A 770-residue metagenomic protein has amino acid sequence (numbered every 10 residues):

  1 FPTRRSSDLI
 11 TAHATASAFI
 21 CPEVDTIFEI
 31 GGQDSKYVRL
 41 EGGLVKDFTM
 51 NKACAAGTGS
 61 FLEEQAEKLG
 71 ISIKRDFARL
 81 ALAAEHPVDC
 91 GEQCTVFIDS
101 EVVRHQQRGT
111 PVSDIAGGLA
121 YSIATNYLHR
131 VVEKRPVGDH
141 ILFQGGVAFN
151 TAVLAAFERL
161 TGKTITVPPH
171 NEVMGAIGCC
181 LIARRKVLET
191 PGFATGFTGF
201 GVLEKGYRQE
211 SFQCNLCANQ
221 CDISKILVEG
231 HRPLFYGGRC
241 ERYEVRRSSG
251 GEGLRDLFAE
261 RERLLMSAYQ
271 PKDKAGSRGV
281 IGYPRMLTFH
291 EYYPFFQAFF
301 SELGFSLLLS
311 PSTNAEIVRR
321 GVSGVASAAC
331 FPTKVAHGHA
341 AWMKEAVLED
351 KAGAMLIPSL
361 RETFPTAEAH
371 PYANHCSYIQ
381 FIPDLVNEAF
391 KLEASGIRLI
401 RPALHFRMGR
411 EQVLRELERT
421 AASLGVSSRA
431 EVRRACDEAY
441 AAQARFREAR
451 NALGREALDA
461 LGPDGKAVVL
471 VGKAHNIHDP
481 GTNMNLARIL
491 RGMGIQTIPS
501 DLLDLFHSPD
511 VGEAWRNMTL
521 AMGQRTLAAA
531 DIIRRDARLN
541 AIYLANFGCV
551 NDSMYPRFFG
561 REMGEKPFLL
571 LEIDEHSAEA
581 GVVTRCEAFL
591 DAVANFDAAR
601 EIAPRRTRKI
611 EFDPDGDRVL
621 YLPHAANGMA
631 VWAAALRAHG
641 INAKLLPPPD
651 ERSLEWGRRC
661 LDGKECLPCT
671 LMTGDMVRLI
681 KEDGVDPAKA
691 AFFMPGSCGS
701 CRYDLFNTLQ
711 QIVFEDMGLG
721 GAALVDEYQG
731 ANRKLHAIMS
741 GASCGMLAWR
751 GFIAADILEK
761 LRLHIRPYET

Functional and structural regions predicted by a protein language model:
F1-S6: Short, small-residue-biased leader/transition segments that mark boundaries at the very start of proteins
A14, G32-V38, D47, N126-Y127 (+3 more regions): Short glycine/serine/threonine-rich phosphate/pyrophosphate-binding segments that cradle anionic phosphate groups
S17-E23, R39-G42, K68-L69, L181-R185 (+2 more regions): Alpha-helix C-terminal capping segments
V24-L44, Q213-L227: Gly/Thr-rich phosphate-binding beta-strand-loop-beta motif of the actin/hexokinase/Hsp70
C54-E63, S72, V187-T770: An N-terminal assembly and electron-transfer interface module characteristic of large anaerobic redox and radical
A56, E63, I73-Q106, L216-S224 (+1 more regions): Conserved ATP-utilizing enzyme core subdomain
I115-G138: Phosphate/ATP-binding catalytic cores across multiple sugar-kinase/actin-like superfamilies, primarily ASKHA
S122, P136-L160, N171-E172, T288-H290: Glycine-rich phosphate-binding loops at beta-strand->alpha-helix junctions
